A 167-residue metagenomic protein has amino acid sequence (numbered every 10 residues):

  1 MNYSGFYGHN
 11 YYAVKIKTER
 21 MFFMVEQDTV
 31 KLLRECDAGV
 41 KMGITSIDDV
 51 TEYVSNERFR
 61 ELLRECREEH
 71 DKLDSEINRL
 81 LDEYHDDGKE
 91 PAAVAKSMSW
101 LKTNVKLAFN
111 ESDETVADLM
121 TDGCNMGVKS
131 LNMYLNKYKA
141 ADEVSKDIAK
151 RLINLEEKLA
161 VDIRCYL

Functional and structural regions predicted by a protein language model:
Y3-M24: Short, Lys/Arg-enriched N-terminal segments with co-localized hydrophobic residues within the first ~10-30 amino acids
M24-V54, T115-K139: Alpha-helical bundle segments that constitute or directly flank the non-heme di-iron/ferroxidase center
D28-C36, E57-S75, D113-L119, V144-L155: Alpha-helical scaffold segments that form or flank carboxylate-/histidine-based iron centers
L32, S46, L62, W100-L101 (+2 more regions): C-terminal ligand-sensing/allosteric alpha-helical core of TetR-family HTH transcriptional regulators
I44, D74-L81, K102-V105, F109 (+3 more regions): A structural signal for well-ordered alpha-helices, especially hydrophobic packing surfaces of coiled-coils
V54, D71, H85-G88, K139-E143: Residues at alpha-helix boundaries and short interhelical turns
S75, R79-D118, D122-V128: Carboxylate-rich helix-loop segments that flank metal/cofactor sites and access channels in metalloenzymes
